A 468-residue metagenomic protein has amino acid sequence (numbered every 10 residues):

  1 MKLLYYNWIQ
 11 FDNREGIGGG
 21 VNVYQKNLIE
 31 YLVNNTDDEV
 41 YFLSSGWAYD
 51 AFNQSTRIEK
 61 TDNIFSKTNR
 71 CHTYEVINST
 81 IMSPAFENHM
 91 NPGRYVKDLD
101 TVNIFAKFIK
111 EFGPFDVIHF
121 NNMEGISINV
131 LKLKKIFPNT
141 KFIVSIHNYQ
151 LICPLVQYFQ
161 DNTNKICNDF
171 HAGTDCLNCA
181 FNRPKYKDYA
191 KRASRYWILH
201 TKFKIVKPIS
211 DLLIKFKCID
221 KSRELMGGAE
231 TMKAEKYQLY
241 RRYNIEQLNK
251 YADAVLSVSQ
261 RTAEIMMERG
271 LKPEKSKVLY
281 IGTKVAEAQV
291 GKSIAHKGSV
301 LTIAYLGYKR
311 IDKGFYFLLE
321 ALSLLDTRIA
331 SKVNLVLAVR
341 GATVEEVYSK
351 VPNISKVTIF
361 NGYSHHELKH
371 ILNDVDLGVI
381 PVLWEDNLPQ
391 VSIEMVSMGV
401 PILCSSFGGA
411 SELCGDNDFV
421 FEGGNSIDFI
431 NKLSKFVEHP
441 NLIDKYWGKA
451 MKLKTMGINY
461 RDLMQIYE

Functional and structural regions predicted by a protein language model:
M1-F65, P138-T140, S323-D326, F407: N-terminal subdomain of nucleotide-sugar transferases
F42-F112, N182-R192: A conserved catalytic-core segment of Leloir-type glycosyltransferases
T163-A254: Membrane-proximal helix-turn-helix segments that form the acceptor-binding/catalytic region of lipid-linked
L256, H296-K313, L319-L322: Conserved donor-binding/catalytic core segment of Leloir-type glycosyltransferases
E345-H366: Nucleotide-activated donor-binding/catalytic signature segment of Leloir-type glycosyltransferases, i.e., the conserved
P401-C404: Short hydrophobic beta-strand element within catalytic cores of glycosyltransferases and related nucleotide-activated
D416-I427, S434-P440: Conserved acidic donor-binding segment of nucleotide-sugar-dependent glycosyltransferases
P440-E468: A charged, aromatic-enriched C-terminal amphipathic alpha-helix characteristic of glycosyltransferases across folds
